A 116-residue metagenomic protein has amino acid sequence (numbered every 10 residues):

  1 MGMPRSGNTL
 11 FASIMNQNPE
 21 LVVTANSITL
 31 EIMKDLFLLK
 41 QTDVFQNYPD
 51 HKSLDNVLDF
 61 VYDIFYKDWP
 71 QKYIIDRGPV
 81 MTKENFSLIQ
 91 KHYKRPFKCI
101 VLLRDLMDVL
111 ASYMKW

Functional and structural regions predicted by a protein language model:
M1-V61, D68: PAPS-dependent sulfotransferase catalytic core
L21, K72-W116: PAPS-dependent sulfotransferase catalytic domain
T42, D55-I64, E84-N85, L102-V109: Short, surface-exposed, charge-dense and proline/glycine-enriched linear segments
I64-K67, K91: A general structural signal for short secondary-structure junctions and capping/turn motifs
